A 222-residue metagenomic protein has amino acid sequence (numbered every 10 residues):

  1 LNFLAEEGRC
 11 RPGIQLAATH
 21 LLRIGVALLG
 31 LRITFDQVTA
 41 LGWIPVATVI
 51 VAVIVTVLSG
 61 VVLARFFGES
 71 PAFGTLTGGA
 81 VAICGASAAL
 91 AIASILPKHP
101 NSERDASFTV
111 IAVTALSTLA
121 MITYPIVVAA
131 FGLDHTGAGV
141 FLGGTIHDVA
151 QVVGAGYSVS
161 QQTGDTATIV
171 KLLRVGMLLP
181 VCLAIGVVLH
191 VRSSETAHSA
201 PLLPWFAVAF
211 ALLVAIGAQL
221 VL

Functional and structural regions predicted by a protein language model:
L1-A18, L28-Q37, L183-L222: Structural signature of multi-pass alpha-helical membrane transport proteins
P12-V26, P45-I50, S70-V81, R104-A112 (+2 more regions): Cytoplasmic-side transmembrane-helix entry/capping segments in multi-pass membrane proteins
I24, L29, I33-V61, S107-T118: Entry/N-cap segments of selected transmembrane alpha helices and their immediately preceding amphipathic helices
F35-I44, P100, I126-A138, Y157-T166: Helix-coil boundary and interhelical linker segments in multi-pass alpha-helical membrane proteins
A47-A80, A120-G132, L220: Transmembrane alpha-helices that form the ion-translocation and gating core of multi-pass ion transport proteins
I54, T118, I122, V149 (+2 more regions): Hydrophobic/small/kink-forming positions within alpha-helical transmembrane segments of polytopic membrane proteins
E69-L119, G137-S160: Alpha-helical membrane segments and immediately flanking helix-loop junctions that form or couple to the substrate/ion
G156-P204: Oxyanion-binding "anion nests"
